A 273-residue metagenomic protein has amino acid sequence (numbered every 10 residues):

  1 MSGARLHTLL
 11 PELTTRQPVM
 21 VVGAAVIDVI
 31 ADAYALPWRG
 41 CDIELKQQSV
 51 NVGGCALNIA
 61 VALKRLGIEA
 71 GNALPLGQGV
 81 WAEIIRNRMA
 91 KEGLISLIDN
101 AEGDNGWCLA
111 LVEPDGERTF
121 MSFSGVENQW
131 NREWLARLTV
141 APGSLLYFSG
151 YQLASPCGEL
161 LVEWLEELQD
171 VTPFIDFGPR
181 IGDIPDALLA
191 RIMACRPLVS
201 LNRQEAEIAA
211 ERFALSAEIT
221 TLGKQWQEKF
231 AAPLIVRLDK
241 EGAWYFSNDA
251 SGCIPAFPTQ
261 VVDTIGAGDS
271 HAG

Functional and structural regions predicted by a protein language model:
M1-P75, V80-I84, K91, P255 (+1 more regions): Glycine-rich phosphate/adenosyl-contacting loop at the front of the ribokinase-like
S2-V19, E44, E211-G273: Conserved phosphate-binding/catalytic region of the ribokinase-like
M20, G71, Y147, T172-D176 (+3 more regions): Structural detector of well-ordered beta-strand residues that form the stable sheet scaffold of enzyme domains
V61, W107-L111, T119, G242-F246: Short beta-strand scaffold segments in enzyme catalytic cores
L63, N202, G268: Short, conserved phosphate/pyrophosphate- and ester-handling motifs at nucleotide-, phospho-/glycolipid
R88-N105: A glycine-rich helix N-cap at a beta->alpha junction
A110-P156: Conserved phosphate-binding/catalytic loop of the ribokinase/pfkB sugar-kinase fold
W164, Q169-F174, G178-G252: Conserved phosphate/ATP/ADP-binding segment of small-molecule kinases
